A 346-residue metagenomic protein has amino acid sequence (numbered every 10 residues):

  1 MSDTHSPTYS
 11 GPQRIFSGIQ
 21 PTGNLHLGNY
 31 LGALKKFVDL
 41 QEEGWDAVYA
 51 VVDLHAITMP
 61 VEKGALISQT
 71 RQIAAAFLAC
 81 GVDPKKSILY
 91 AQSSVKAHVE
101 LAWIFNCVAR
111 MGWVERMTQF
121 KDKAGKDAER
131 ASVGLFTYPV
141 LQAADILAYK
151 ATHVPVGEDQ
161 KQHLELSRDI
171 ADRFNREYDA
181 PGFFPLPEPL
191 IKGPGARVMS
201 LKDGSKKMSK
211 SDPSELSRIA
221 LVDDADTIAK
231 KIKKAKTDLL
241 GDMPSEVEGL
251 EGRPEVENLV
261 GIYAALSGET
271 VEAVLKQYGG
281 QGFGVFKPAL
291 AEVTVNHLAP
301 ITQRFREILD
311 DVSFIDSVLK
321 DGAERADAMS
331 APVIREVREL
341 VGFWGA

Functional and structural regions predicted by a protein language model:
S2-F16, P21-A144, H297, R306: N-terminal Rossmann-like or analogous alpha/beta NTP/dinucleotide-binding catalytic cores that position adenine
H5, R168-A346: Conserved nucleotide- and phosphate/pyrophosphate-binding catalytic cores in adenylate/nucleotidyl-handling enzymes
F16, T22, A151, S214-L216: Short, solvent-exposed beta-strand edge segments and adjacent coil->beta transition regions
A33, L101, F136, H163 (+2 more regions): Catalytic-loop motifs flanking and including active-site residues across diverse enzymes
A33-K36, I73, H163, G322 (+1 more regions): Alpha-helical packing segments of well-folded alpha/beta enzyme cores
W45, A109-E115, A148-P155, A264-V274 (+1 more regions): Short helix-capping/linker segments at secondary-structure and domain boundaries
G125-F174, Y178, S200: Internal, conserved structured core segments that host functional sites
